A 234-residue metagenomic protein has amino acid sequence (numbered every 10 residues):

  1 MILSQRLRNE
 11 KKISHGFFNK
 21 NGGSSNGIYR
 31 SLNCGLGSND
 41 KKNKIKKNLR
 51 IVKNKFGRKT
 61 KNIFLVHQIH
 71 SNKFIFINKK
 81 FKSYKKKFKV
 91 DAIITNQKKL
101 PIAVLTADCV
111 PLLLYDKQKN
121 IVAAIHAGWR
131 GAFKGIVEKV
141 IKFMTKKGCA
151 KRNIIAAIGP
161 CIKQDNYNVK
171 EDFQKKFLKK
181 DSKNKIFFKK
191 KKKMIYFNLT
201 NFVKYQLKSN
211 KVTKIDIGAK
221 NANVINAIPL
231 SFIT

Functional and structural regions predicted by a protein language model:
M1-T234: Active-site microenvironment for binding and transforming phosphate-containing groups
